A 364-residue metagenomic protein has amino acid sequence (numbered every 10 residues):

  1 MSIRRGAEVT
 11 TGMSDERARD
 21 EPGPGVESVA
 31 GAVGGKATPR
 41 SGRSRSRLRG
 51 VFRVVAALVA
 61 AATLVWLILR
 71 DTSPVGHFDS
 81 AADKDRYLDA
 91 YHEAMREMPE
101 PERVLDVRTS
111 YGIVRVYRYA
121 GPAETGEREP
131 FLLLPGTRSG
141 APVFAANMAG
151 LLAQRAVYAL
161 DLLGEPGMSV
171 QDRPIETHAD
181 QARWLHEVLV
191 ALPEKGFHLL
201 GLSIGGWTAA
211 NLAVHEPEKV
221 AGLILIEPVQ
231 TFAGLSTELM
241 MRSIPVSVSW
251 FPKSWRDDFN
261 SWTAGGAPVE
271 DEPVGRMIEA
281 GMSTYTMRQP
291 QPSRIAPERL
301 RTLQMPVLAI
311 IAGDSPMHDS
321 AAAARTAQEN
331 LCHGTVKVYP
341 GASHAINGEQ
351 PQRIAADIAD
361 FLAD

Functional and structural regions predicted by a protein language model:
S2-G6, T10-P130, Q154, A363-D364: Alpha/beta-hydrolase fold catalytic core
Y119-G167: Conserved HGGG/HGGXW glycine-rich cap/lid loop of the alpha/beta-hydrolase fold
A159-H198: Active-site loop/oxyanion-hole signature of alpha/beta-hydrolase fold enzymes
G201, G205, A209: Gly/Ala-rich beta-loop-alpha elbow adjacent to hydrolase catalytic centers
V214, G222-W250: Flexible "cap/lid" loop of the alpha/beta hydrolase fold
G234-M240, S249-Q304: Conserved alpha/beta-hydrolase catalytic His-Asp/Glu region
I310-A342: Conserved loop-alpha-helix segment in the C-terminal half of the alpha/beta-hydrolase fold that carries the catalytic
A342-P351: Catalytic histidine-centered segment of alpha/beta-hydrolase-like enzymes
